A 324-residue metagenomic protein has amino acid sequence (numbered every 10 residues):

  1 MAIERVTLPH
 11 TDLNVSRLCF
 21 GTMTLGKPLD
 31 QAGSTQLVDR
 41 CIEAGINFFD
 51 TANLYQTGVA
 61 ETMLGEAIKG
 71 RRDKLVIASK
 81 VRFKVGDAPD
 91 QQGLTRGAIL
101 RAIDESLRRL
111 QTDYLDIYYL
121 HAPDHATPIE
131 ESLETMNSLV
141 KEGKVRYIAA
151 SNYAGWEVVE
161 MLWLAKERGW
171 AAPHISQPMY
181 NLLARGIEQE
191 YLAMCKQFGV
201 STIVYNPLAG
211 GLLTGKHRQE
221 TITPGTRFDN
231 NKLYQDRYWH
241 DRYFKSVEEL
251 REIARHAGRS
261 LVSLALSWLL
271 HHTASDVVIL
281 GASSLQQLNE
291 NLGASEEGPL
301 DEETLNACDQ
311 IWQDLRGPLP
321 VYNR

Functional and structural regions predicted by a protein language model:
M1-L75, K141: N-terminal binding-site loop/beta-alpha segment at the start of enzyme catalytic domains that lines or forms
L8, F20, S34, F49 (+13 more regions): Conserved, mostly hydrophobic/aromatic
P9-L25, A78-Q91, Y114, Y119: N-terminal small/glycine-rich loop or linker at the start of catalytic domains across soluble metabolic enzymes
L13-L18, G45-N47, R71-L75, T112-D116 (+5 more regions): Short, well-ordered coil/turn segments that N-cap beta-strands
N14, M194-I253, D276, P318-R324: Glycine-rich, positively charged active-site loop/lid region within alpha/beta enzyme cores that binds and organizes
L29, E43, A88-G186, E190 (+1 more regions): Glycine/proline-rich, positively charged, aromatic-decorated active-site loop/lid region on the catalytic face
I68-L75, L110-Q111, V140-K144, A165-A172 (+2 more regions): Short helix-capping segments at alpha-helix termini
P207, D236-E297: Conserved short secondary-structure transition element at the edge of the structured enzyme core that lines
